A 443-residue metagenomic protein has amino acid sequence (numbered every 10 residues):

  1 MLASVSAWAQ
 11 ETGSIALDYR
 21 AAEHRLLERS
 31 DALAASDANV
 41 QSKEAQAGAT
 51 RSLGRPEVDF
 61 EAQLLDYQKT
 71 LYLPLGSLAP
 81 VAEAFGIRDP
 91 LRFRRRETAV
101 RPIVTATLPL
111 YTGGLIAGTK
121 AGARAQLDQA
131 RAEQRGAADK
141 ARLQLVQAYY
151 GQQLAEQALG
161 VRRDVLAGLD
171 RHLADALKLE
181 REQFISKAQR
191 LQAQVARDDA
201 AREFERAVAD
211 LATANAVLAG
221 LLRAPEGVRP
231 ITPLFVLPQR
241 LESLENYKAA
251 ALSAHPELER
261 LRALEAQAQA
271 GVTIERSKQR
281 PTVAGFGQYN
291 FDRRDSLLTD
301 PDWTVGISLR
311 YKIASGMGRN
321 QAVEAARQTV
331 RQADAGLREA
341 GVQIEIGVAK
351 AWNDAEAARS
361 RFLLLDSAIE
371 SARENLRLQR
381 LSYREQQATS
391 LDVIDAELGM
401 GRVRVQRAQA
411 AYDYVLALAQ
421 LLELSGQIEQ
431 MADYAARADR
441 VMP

Functional and structural regions predicted by a protein language model:
V5-A9: Sec/Tat signal peptide C-region and signal peptidase I cleavage site
E11, L17, G136-L252, A351-D354 (+3 more regions): Periplasmic alpha-helical coiled-coil/stalk elements that build and connect Gram-negative outer-membrane
E11-T12, D66-Q68, Q406-P443: Acidic, low-complexity, intrinsically disordered peripheral segments
I15-D18, E57-G136, E259-A340, A351: Small/polar-residue-enriched beta-strand and adjacent coil segments characteristic of outer-membrane beta-barrel
A16-L53: N-terminal targeting signals for Sec/Tat export/insertion, comprising classic cleavable signal peptides
R20-L27, L78-D89, I185, A224-Q288 (+1 more regions): Amphipathic alpha-helical coiled-coil scaffold segments and their short linker/junction regions
A35-T50, A137, A141-R163, R171 (+5 more regions): Amphipathic alpha-helical coiled-coil segments
